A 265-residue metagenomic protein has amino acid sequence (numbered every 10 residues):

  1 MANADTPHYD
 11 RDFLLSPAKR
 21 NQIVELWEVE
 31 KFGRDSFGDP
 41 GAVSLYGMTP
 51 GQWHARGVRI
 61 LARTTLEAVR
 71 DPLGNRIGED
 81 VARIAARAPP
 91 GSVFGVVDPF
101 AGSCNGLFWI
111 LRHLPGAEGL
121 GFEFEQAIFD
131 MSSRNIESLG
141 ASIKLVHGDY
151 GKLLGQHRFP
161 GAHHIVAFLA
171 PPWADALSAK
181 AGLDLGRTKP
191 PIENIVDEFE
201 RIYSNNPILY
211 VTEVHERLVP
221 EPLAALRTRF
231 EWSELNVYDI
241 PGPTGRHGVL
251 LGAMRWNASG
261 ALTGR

Functional and structural regions predicted by a protein language model:
M1-G91, G95: S-adenosyl-L-methionine
A82-V93, H157-A162, D197-N205: Alpha-helix termini
D98: Class I SAM-dependent methyltransferase core
S103-G116: Conserved SAM-binding loop of SAM-dependent methyltransferases across substrates and taxa, primarily the Class I
E118-E123: Conserved SAM-binding motif I beta-strand of class I
E125-H163: S-adenosyl-L-methionine
G161-E234: S-adenosylmethionine
R227-R265: Class I S-adenosyl-L-methionine
